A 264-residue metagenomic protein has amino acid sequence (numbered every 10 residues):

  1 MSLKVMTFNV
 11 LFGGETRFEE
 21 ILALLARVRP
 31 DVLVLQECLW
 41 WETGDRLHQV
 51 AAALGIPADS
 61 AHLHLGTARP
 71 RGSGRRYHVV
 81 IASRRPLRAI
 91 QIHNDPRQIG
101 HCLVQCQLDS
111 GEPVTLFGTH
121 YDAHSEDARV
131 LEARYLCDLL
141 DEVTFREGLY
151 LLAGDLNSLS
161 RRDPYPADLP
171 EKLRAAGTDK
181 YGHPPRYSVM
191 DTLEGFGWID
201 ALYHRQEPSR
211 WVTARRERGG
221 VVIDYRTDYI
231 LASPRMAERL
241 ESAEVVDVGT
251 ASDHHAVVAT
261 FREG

Functional and structural regions predicted by a protein language model:
K4-V10, I21-R46, L116, L136-Y165 (+3 more regions): Active-site beta-strand/loop signature of hydrolases that rely on acidic residues for catalysis
F12-T16, W40-G44, P70-R71, A123-D127 (+2 more regions): Active-site environment of divalent metal-dependent phosphoester hydrolases
V32, Q36-Y121: Structured beta-strand-rich core segments of catalytic domains in phosphoester-bond hydrolases
S73-A89, T192-F196, G219-E238, R262: Conserved beta strand-loop-helix elements of the APE1-like EEP
A82-R85, V104-G111, A232-P234, S252 (+1 more regions): Active-site beta-strand termini and strand-to-loop segments that position acidic
Q91-I92, T119-V130, A175-T178: Surface-exposed cleft-lining segments at the edges of enzyme active sites
R134-I223, T227: Metal-dependent phosphoesterases centered on the DNase I-like endonuclease/exonuclease/phosphatase
E238-V248, A256: Low-complexity, intrinsically disordered Gly/Pro/Thr-rich segments
